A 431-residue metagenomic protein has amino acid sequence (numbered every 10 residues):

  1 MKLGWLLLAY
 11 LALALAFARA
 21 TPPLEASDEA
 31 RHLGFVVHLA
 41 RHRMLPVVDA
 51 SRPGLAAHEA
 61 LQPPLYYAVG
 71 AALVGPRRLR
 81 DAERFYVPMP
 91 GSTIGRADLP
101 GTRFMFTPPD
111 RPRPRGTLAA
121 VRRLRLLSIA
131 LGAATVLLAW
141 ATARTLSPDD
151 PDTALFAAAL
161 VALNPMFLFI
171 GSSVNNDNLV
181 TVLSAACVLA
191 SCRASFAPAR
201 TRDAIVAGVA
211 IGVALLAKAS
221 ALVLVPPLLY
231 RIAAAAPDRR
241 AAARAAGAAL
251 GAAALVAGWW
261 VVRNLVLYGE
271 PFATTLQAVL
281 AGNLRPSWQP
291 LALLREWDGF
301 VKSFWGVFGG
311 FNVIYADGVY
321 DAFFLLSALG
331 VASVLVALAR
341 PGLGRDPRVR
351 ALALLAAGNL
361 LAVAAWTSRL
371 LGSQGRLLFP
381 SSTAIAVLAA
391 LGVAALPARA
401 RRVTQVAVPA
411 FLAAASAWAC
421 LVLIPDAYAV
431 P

Functional and structural regions predicted by a protein language model:
G4, A97-R115, A139-L163: Transmembrane-helix signature of polytopic, membrane-embedded enzymes that assemble or transfer cell-envelope glycans
L7-L8, L250-A254, L396-Y428: Signature aromatic-anchored transmembrane alpha helix within multi-pass, membrane-resident enzymes that catalyze glycan
Y10, A157-A162, L189, I211 (+1 more regions): Short helix- or helix-capping micro-motifs that position conserved polar/aromatic residues at function-defining sites
H38-L127, G282-W288, L294, D298 (+1 more regions): Interfacial juxtamembrane loops and adjacent helix segments that form the catalytic/substrate-binding surfaces
R144-D149, C187-V206, A214, A233: Membrane-interface transmembrane helices that cradle and orient dolichyl/undecaprenyl
A157, D203-A219, L224-P227: Membrane-interface alpha helices of multi-pass inner-membrane proteins
R193, L224-A254, V261: Perimembrane helix-loop-helix junctions
L265-A339: Membrane-lumen/periplasm interface segments of multi-pass, membrane-embedded glycan/lipid transferases
